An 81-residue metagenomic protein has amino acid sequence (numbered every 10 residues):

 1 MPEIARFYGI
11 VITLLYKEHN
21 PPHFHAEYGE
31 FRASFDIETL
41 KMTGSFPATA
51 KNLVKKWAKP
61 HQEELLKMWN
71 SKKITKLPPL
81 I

Functional and structural regions predicted by a protein language model:
M1-N20: Short, charged/polar N-terminal "headpieces" of proteins
E3, A33, M42, K73-K76: Glycine-rich, flexible loop/turn motifs
F7-Y8, F24, W69: Aromatic side chains
L15-A48: A short, structured beta-strand/loop element
N52-I81: C-terminal structural segments of small proteins and small subunits
